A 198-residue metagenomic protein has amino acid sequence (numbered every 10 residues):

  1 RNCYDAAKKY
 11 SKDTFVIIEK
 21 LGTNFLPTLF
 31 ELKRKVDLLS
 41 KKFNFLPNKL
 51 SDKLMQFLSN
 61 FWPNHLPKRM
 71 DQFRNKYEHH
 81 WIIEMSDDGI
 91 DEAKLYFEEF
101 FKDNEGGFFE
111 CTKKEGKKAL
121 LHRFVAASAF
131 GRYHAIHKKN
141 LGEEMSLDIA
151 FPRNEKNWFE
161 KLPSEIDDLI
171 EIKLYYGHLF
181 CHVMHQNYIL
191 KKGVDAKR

Functional and structural regions predicted by a protein language model:
R1-R198: Noncatalytic alpha-helical scaffold of FAD-dependent oxidoreductases
